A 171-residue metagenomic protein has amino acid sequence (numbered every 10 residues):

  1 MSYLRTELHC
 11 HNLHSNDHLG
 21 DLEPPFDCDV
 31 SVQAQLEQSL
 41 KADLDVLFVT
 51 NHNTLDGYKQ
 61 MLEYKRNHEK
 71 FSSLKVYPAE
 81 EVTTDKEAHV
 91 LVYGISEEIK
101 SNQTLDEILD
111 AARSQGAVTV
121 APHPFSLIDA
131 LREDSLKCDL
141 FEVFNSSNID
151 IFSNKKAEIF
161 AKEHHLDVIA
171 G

Functional and structural regions predicted by a protein language model:
M1-K86: An N-terminally biased module of ancient metal coordination in phosphate/nucleic-acid-related enzymes
T6, C10-F26, Y58, G94-G171: Domain-core and long-helix interface of multi-subunit machines
A88-L91: Active-site segment of extracytoplasmic enzymes that catalyze sulfate/phosphate-ester chemistry
